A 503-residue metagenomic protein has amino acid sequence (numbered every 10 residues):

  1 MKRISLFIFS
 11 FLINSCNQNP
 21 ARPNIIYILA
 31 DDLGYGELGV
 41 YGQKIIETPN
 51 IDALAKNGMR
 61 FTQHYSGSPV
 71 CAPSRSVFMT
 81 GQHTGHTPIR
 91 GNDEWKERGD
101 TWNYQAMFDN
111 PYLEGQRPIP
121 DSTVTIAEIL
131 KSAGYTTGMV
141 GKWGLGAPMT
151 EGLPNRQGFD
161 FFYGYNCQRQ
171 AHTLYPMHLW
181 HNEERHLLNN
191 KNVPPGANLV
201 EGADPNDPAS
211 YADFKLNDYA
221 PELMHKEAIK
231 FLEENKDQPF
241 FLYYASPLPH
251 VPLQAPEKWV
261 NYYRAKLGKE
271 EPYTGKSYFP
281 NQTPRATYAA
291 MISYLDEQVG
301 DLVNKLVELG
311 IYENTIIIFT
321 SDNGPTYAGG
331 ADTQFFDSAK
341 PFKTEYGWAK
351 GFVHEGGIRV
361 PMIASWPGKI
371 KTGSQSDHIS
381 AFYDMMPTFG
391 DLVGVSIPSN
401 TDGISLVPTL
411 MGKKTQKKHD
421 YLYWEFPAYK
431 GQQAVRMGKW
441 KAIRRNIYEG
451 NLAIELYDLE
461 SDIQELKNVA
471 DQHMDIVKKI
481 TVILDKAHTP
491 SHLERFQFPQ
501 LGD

Functional and structural regions predicted by a protein language model:
M1-I4, L113: Positively charged n-region of N-terminal signal peptides that target proteins for export
I4-L12: Sec-dependent N-terminal signal peptides
F11-R22: Bacterial Sec-dependent signal peptides at the C-terminal "C-region" and cleavage site
A21-I26, N57-T62, S132-G138, Q157-D160 (+4 more regions): Loop/turn elements at helix/coil->beta-strand transitions in domains of secreted/extracellular proteins
A30-I46, T62, R90-K96, L145 (+9 more regions): Active-site-proximal cap/lid insertion segments
Y35-T125, I129-G138, M149, A171 (+2 more regions): Active-site segment of extracytoplasmic enzymes that catalyze sulfate/phosphate-ester chemistry
G67, Q116-I119, T333, K350-E355 (+3 more regions): Short Gly/Pro-enriched turn/cap motifs at secondary-structure boundaries
A127, F231, G431-R436, K441-N446: Short, surface-exposed beta-strand/loop micro-motifs that present aromatic residues
